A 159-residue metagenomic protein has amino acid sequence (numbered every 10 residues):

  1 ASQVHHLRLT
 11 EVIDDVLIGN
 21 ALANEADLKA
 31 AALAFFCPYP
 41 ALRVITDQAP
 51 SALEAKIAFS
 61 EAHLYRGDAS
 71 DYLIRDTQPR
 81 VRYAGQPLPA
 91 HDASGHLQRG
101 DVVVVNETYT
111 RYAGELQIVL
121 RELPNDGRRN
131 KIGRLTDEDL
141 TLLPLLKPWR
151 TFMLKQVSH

Functional and structural regions predicted by a protein language model:
A1-P50, A55-E61: Catalytic alpha/beta core domains of metabolic enzymes, predominantly
D47-H159: C-terminal functional modules
